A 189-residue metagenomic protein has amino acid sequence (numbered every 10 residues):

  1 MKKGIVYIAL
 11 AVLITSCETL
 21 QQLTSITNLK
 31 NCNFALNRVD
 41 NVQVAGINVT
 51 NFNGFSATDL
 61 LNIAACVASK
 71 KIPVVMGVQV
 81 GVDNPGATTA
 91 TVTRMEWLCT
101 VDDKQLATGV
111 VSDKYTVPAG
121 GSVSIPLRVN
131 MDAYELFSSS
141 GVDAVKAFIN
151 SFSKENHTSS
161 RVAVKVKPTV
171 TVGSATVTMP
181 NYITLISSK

Functional and structural regions predicted by a protein language model:
M1-E18: Sec-dependent bacterial lipoprotein signal peptides
L13-F34: Bacterial Sec signal peptide processing site at the extreme N-terminus
N37-K71: Post-signal-peptide N-terminal segment of Sec-exported extracytoplasmic proteins
I72-V78, A163-K165: Short, solvent-exposed loop/turn segments enriched in Ser/Thr/Gly
V82-T89: Asparagine-centered strand-capping/turn motif at beta-strand->loop junctions
T91-M95: Short coil-to-beta strand junction motifs in C2/discoidin
V101-D103, A107-A144: Intrinsically disordered, low-complexity Pro/Gly/Ser/Thr-rich segments with frequent PxxP/GP/PP motifs and embedded
A133-K189: Terminal connector regions
